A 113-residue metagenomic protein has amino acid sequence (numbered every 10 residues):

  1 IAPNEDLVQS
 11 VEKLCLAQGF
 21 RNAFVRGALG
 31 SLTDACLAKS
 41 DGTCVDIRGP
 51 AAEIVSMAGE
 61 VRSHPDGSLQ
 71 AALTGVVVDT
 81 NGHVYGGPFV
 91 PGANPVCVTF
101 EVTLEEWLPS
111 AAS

Functional and structural regions predicted by a protein language model:
I1-A72, V76-Y85, F89-S113: N-terminal intrinsically disordered, cationic/polar leader segments that include organellar targeting peptides
